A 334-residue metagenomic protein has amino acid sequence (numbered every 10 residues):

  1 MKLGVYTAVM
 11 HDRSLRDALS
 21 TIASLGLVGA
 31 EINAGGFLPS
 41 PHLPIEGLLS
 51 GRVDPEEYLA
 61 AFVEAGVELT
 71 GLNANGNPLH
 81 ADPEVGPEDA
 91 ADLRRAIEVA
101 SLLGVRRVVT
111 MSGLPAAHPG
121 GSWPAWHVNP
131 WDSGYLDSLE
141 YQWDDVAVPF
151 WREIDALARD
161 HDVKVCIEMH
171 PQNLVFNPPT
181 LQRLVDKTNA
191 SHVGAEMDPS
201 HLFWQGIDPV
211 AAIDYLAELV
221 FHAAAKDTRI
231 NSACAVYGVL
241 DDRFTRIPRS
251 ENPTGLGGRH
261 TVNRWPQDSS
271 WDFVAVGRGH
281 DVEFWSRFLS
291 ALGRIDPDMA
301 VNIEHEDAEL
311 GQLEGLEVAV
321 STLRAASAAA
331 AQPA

Functional and structural regions predicted by a protein language model:
K2, A30, L72, D137-R278 (+1 more regions): Acidic/histidine-rich catalytic cores of soluble enzymes
V5, I22, A30, F62 (+9 more regions): Conserved, mostly hydrophobic/aromatic
Y6-M10, N33-F37, A74-N77, G113-P115 (+4 more regions): Active-site beta-loop-alpha junctions enriched in small/polar residues
R16-D17, E57, A61-E64, L79-A195 (+2 more regions): Active-site acidic/histidine proton-transfer and metal-coordination neighborhood in alpha/beta enzyme cores
A18-L38, G104: Catalytic domains of carbohydrate-active enzymes, especially glycoside hydrolases
E31-I32, L69-A74, R106-G113, V165-E168 (+1 more regions): Short beta-strand segments at enzyme active-site cores
I32-E57, S112-P119: Glycine-rich, proline-tolerant flexible connector loops at the mouths of alpha/beta enzymes
Q312-A331: C-terminal helical cap(s) of enzyme catalytic domains, especially alpha/beta-barrels
